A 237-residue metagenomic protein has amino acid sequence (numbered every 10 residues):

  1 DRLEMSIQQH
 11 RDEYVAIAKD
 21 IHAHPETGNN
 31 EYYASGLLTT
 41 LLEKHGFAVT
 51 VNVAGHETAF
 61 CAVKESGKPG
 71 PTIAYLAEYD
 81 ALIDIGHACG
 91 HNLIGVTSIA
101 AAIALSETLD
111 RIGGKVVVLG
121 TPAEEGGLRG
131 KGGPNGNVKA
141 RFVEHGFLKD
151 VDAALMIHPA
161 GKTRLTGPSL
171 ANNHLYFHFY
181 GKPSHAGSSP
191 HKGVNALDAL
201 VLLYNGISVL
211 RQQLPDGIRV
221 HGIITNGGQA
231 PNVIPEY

Functional and structural regions predicted by a protein language model:
D1-V117: Acidic/His- and Gly-rich active-site-bordering loop/insert found across diverse amide/peptide-bond hydrolases
D80-A88, N92-L93, I112-E236: Histidine/acidic-residue-rich, glycine-tolerant segments that coordinate divalent metal ions
